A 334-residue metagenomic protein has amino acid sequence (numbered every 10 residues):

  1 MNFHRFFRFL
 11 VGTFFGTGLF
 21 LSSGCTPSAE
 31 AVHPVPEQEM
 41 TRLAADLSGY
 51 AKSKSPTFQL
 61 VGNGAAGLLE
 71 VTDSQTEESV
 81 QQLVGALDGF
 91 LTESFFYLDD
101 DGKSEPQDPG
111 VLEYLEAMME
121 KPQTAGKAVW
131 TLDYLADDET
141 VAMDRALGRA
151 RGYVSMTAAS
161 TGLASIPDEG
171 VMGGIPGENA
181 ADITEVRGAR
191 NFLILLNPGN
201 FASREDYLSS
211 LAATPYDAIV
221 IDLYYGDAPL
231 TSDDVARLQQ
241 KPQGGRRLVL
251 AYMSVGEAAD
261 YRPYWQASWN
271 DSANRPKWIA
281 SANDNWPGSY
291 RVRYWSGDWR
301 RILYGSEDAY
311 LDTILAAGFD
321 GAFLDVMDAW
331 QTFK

Functional and structural regions predicted by a protein language model:
N2-V11: Bacterial N-terminal signal peptides that target proteins for export
F14, T26-K334: Glycan-processing catalytic domains of CAZymes
L21-G24: C-terminal motif of bacterial Sec signal peptides marking the signal peptidase cleavage site
